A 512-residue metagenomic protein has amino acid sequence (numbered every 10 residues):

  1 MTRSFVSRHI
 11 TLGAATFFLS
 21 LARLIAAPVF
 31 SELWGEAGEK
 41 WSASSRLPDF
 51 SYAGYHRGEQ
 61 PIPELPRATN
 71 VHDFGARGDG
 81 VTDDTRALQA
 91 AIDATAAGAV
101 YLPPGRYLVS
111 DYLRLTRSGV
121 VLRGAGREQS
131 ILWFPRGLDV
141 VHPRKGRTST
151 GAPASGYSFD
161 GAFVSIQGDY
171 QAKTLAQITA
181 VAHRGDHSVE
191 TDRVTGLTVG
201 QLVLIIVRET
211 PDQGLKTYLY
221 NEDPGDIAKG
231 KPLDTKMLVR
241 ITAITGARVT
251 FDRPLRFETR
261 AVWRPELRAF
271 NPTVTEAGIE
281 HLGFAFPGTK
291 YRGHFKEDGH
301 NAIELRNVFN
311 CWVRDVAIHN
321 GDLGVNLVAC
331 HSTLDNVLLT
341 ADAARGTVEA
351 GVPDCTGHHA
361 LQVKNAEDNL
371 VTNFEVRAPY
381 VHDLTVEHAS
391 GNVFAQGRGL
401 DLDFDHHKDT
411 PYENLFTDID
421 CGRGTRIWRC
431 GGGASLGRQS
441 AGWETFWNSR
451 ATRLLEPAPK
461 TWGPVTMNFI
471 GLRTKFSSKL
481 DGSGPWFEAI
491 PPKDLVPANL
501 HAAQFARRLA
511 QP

Functional and structural regions predicted by a protein language model:
T2-A14: Bacterial N-terminal signal peptides that target proteins for export
T11-R23: Bacterial N-terminal signal peptides
S20-R292, T466-P512: Extracellular "leader-to-stem" segments immediately downstream of a signal peptide or signal-anchor in secreted/lumenal
G80, L233, N271, E297 (+6 more regions): Residue-level marker of regulatory loop/turn positions in helix-turn-helix DNA-binding domains and in histidine
Q89-D93, L108-R117, L122, D383-V386 (+4 more regions): Short, T/G/N/S-enriched strand-turn elements that build extracellular solenoid repeat scaffolds
G119, E128, T275-F286, F309-N320 (+6 more regions): Right-handed parallel beta-helix
G137-Y170, D186, R260-A269, G293-E304 (+5 more regions): Extracellular beta-strand/beta-solenoid scaffold signature
D169-A176, S390, K408-Q511: Extracellular beta-rich repeat passengers
